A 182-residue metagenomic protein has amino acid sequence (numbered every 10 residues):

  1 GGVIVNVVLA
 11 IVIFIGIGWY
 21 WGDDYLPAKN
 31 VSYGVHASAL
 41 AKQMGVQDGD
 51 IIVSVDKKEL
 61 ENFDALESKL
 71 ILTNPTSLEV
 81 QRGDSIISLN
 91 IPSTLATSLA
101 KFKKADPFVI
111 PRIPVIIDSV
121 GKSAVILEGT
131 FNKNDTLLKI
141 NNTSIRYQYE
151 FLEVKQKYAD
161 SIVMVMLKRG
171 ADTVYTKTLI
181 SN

Functional and structural regions predicted by a protein language model:
G2: Divalent metal-coordination and catalytic microenvironments
N6-V7, I11: Transmembrane alpha-helical segments of multi-pass membrane transport proteins and ion-pumping complexes
V12-N182: PDZ peptide-recognition modules
